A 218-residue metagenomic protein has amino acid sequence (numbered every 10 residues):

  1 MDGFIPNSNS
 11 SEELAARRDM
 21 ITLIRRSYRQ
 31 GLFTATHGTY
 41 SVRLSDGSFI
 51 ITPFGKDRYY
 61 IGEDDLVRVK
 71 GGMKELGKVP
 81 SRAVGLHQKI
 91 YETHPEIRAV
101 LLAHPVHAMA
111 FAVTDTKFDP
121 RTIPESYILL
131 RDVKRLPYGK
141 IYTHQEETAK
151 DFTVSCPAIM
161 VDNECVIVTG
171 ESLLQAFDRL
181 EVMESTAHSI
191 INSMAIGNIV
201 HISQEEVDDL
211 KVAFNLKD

Functional and structural regions predicted by a protein language model:
M1-D218: Glycine-rich flexible loops
